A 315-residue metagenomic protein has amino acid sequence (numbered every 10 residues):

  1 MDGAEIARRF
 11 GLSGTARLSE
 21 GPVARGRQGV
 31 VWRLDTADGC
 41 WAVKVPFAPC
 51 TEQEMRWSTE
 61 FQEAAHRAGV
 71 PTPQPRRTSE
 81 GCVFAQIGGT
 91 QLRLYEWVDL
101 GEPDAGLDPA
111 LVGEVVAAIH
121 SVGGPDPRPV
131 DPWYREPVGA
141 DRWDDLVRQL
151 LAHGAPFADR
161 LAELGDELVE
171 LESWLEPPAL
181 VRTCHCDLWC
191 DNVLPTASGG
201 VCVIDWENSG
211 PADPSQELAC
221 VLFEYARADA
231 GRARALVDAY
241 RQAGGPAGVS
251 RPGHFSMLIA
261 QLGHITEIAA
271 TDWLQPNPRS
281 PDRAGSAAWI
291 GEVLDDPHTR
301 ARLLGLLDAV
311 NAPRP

Functional and structural regions predicted by a protein language model:
M1-S79, T196-S198, D308-P315: Conserved NTP-binding catalytic cores of kinases and kinase-like/nucleotidyltransferase enzymes across multiple kinase
G11-L18, D166-P177: Short Pro/Gly-enriched beta-strand edge/turn motifs at strand-loop
R25-A37, A42-V43, P75, V169-L218: Active-site acidic catalytic loop and adjacent metal/ATP-binding pocket of ATP-dependent phosphoryl transfer enzymes
T36-R128: ATP-binding pocket architecture of kinase catalytic cores
P103-D159, A179-V181, A284: A cross-family kinase active-site recognition segment
P137, D145, Q149-H153, E267-P315: ATP/Mg2+ or Mg2+-diphosphate-binding catalytic cores that bind nucleotide phosphates or diphosphates via glycine-rich
P214-P246, A260-P278: Active-site activation/catalytic loop segments of kinase-like enzymes and analogous catalytic loops in related
A247-L258: All-alpha amphipathic helical-bundle segments outside canonical DNA-binding/catalytic cores that form hydrophobic
